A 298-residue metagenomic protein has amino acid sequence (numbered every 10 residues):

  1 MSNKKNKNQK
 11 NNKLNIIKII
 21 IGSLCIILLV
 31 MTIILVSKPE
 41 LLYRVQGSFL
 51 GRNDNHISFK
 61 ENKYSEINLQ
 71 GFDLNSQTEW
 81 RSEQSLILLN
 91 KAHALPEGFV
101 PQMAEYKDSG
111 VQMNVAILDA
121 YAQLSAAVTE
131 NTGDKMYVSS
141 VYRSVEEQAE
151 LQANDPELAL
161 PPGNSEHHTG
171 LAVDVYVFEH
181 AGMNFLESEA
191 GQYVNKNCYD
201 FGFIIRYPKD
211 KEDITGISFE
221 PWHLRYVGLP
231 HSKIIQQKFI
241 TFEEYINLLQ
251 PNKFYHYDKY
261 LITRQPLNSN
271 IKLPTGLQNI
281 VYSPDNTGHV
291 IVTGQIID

Functional and structural regions predicted by a protein language model:
S2-K5, K10-V141, V145-D298: Extracytoplasmic cell-surface/polysaccharide-interacting catalytic and binding patches
